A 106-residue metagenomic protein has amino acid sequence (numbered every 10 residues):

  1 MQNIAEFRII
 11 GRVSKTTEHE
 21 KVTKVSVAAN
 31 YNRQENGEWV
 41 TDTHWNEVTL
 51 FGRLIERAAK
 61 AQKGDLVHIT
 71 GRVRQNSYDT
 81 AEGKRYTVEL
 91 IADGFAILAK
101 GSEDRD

Functional and structural regions predicted by a protein language model:
M1-D106: Single-stranded nucleic acid-binding surfaces, predominantly the OB-fold ssDNA-binding core
